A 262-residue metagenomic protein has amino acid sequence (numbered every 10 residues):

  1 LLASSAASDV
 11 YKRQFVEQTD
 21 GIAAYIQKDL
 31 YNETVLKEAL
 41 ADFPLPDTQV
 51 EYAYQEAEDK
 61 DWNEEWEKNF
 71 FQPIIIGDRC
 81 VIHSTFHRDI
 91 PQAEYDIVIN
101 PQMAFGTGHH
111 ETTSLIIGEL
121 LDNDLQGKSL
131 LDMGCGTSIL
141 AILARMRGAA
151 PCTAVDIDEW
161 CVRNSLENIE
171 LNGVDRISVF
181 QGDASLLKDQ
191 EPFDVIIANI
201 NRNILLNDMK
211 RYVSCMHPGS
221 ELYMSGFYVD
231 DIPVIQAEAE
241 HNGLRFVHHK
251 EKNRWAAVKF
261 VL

Functional and structural regions predicted by a protein language model:
L1-A7, Y11: Single conserved hydrophobic/aromatic residue that forms the stacking wall/gate of nucleotide- or nucleobase-binding
K12-R13, A149, V174, L244: A structural motif
D20-Q27, A256-F260: A generic structural motif
I22-H87: Conserved AdoMet
D61-Q126: SAM-dependent Rossmann-like transferase core, predominantly class I methyltransferases with a strong bias toward
M103, T107-K188: Conserved SAM/SAH cofactor-binding pocket of Class I
I157-L262: S-adenosylmethionine
